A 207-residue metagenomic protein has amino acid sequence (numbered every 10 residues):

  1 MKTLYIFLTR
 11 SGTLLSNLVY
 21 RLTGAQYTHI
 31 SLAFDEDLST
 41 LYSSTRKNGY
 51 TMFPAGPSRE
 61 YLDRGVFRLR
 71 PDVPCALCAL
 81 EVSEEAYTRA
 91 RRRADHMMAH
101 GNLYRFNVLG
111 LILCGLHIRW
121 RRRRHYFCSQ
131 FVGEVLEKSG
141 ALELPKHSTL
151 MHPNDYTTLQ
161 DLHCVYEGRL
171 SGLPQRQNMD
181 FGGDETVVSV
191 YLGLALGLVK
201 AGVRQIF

Functional and structural regions predicted by a protein language model:
M1-F207: Cysteine-nucleophile amide-bond enzymes
